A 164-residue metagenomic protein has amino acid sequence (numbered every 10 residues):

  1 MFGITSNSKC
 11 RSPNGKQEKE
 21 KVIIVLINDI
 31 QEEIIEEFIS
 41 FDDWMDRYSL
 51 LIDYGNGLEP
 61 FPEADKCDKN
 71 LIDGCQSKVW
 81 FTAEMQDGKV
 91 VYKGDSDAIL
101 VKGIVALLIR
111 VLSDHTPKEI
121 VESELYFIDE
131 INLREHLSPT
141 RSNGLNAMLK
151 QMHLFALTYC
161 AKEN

Functional and structural regions predicted by a protein language model:
E18-V22: Acidic, Ala/Val/Gly-enriched low-complexity intrinsically disordered segments
I24-K78, M85-K89, I128-A147, Q151-N164: N-terminal intrinsically disordered, cationic/polar leader segments that include organellar targeting peptides
S96-D97: A short interface-forming secondary-structure element
V105-H115: Alpha-helical support elements that line or immediately flank enzyme active sites and cofactor-binding pockets
D114-I131: Glycine-rich phosphate/pyrophosphate-binding loops and their adjacent beta-strand/loop elements at enzyme active sites
